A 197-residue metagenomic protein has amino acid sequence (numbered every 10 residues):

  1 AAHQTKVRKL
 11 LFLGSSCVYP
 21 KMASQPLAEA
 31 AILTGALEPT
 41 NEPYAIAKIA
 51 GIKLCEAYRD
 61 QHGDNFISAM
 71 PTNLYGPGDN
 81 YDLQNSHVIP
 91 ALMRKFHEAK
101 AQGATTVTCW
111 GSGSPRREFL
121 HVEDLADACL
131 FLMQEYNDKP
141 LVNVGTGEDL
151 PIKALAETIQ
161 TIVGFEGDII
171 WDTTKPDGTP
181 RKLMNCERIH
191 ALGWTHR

Functional and structural regions predicted by a protein language model:
A2-L10, G63-N65, A104-T106, S112 (+1 more regions): Active-site loop of short-chain dehydrogenase/reductase
A2-T5, R59, F96, L132-M133: Hydrophobic pocket-lining residues that define ligand/cofactor binding sites across diverse proteins
Q4, R8-K9, V18-Y75, D79-Q84: Catalytic helix-loop patch of NAD(P)-dependent Rossmann-fold dehydrogenases
F12-L13, N143: Rossmann-fold scaffold of SDR-type NAD(P)-dependent oxidoreductases
G14-S15, M70-Y75, I89, M93: Conserved SDR Rossmann-fold cofactor-binding beta-strand/turn motif
N41-Y44, T72-H87, G111-E123, T146-E148: Glycine-rich "substrate-gating" loop/helix at the edge of Rossmann-like oxidoreductase active sites
I49-E56, D60, I89-R94, A126-D127 (+1 more regions): Conserved active-site helix of classical SDR/Rossmann-fold NAD(P)-dependent CH-OH oxidoreductases
E98-R197: C-terminal substrate-binding subdomain of Rossmann-fold SDR/epimerase-dehydratase oxidoreductases
